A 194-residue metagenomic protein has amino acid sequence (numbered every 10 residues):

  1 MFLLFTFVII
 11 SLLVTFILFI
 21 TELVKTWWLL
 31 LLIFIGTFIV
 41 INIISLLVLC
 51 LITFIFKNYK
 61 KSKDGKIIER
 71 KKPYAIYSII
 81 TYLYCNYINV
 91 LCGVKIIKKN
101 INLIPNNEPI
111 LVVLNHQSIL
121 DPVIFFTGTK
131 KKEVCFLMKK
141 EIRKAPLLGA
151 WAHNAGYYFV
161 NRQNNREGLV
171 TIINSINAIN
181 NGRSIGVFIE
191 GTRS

Functional and structural regions predicted by a protein language model:
F2-I110: Membrane-anchoring hydrophobic helices of lipid-metabolizing enzymes
V90-S194: Soluble catalytic domains of membrane acyltransferases
